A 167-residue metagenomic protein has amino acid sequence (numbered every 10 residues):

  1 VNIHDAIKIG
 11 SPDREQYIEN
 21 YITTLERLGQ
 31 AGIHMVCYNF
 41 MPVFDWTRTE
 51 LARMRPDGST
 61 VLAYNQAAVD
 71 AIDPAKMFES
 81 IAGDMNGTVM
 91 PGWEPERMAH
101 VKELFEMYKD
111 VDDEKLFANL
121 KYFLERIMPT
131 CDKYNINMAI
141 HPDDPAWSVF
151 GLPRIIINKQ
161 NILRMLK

Functional and structural regions predicted by a protein language model:
V1, V36-Y38, M138-I140: Hydrophobic faces of well-ordered beta-strands that scaffold small-molecule active sites in alpha/beta enzyme cores
N2-I18, F44-G58, H100-V111: Surface-exposed, active-site-proximal loop segments in enzymatic domains
I9-E26, F117-F123: Glycine-rich anion/phosphate-binding loops
E19-Y21, R55-S80, I156-K167: Acidic, His- and aromatic-enriched active-site or binding-groove loops in soluble protein domains that engage sugars
Y38-V43, P142-D144: Short, well-ordered beta-to-alpha junction loops that form the rim of enzyme active sites and present histidine/acidic
K76-K167: Acidic/histidine-rich catalytic cores of soluble enzymes
